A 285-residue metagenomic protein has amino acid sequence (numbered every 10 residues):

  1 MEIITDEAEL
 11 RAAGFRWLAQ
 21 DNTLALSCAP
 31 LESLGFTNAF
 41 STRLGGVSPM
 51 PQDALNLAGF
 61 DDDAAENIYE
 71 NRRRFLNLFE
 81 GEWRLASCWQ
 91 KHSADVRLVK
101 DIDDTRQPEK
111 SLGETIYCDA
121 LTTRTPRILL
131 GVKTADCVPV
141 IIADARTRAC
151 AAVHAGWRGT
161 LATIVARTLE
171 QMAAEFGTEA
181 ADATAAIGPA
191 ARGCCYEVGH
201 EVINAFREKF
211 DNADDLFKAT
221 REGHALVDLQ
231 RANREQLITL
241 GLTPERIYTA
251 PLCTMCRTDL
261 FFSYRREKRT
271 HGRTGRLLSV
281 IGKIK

Functional and structural regions predicted by a protein language model:
M1-K285: Active-site microenvironment for binding and transforming phosphate-containing groups
